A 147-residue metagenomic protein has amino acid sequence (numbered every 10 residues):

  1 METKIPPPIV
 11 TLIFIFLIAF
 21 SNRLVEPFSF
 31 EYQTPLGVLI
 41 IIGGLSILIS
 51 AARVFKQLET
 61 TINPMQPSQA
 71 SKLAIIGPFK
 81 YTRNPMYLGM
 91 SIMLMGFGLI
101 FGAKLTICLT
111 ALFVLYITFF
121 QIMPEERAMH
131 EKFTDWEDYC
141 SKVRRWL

Functional and structural regions predicted by a protein language model:
M1-I76, L88-L147: Membrane-anchoring alpha-helices and their flanking helix-loop junctions
F79: Solvent-exposed interhelical
N84: Extended, alpha-helix-rich binding/interface surfaces that flank or overlap catalytic cores and mediate recognition
